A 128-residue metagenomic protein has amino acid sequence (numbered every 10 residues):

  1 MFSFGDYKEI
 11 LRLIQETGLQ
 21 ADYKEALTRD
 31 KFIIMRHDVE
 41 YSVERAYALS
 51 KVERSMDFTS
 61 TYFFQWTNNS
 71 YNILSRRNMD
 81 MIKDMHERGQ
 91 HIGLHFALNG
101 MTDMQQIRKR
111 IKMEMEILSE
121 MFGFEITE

Functional and structural regions predicted by a protein language model:
M1-E128: Catalytic alpha-helical scaffold of carbohydrate-active enzymes acting on polysaccharides/glycoconjugates
